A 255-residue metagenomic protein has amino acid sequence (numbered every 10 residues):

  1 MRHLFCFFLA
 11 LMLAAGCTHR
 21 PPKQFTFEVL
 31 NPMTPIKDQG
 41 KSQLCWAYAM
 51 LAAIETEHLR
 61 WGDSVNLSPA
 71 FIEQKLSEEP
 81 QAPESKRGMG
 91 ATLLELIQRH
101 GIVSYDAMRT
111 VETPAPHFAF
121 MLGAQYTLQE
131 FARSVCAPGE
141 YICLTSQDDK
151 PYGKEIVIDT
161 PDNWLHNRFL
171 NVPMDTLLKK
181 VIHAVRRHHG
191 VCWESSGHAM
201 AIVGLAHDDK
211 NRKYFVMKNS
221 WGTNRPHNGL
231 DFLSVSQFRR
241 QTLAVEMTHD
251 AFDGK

Functional and structural regions predicted by a protein language model:
M1-L4: Positively charged n-region of N-terminal signal peptides that target proteins for export
G16-C17: N-terminal Sec signal peptide cleavage junction
R20-N31: N-terminal regions that are enriched for targeting/export leaders and immediately downstream pro/stem segments
N31-S42: A short glycine/serine-rich beta->alpha loop
T34, A119-K255: Active-site signature of cysteine proteases
G40-I54, P83-E95, H198: Active-site nucleophilic cysteine motif
Y48, A52-W61, L96-V103, A184 (+1 more regions): Structured segments of extracytoplasmic/periplasmic soluble domains in secreted or envelope-associated proteins
V65-E130: Papain-like cysteine protease catalytic cores
